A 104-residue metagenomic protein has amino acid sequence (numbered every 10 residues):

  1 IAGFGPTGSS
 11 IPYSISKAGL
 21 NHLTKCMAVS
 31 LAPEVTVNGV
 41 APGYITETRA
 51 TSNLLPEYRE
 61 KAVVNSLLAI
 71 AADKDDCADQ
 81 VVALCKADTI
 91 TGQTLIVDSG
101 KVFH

Functional and structural regions predicted by a protein language model:
I1, I45-A50, G100-V102: Conserved sequence/active-site signature of Rossmann-fold short-chain dehydrogenase/reductase
I1-G19, T24-A32, Y44-I45: Catalytic loop of short-chain dehydrogenase/reductase
K25, V29, P33, D79 (+1 more regions): Short, well-ordered alpha-helices that flank and scaffold nucleotide-derived cofactor binding pockets
A32-T36, I90-Q93: Short, small/polar-rich loop/turn modules that mediate ligand/substrate recognition or access, typified
T36-T46, I96-D98: Conserved SDR Rossmann-fold cofactor-binding beta-strand/turn motif
P42-N65: A glycine/serine/threonine-rich, flexible loop-to-helix segment that serves as the NAD(P) cofactor-binding "lid"
L68-A69: Residues in Ca2+-coordinating acidic/glycine-rich loops
D73-V97, V102: C-terminal substrate-recognition "lid" of short-chain dehydrogenase/reductases
